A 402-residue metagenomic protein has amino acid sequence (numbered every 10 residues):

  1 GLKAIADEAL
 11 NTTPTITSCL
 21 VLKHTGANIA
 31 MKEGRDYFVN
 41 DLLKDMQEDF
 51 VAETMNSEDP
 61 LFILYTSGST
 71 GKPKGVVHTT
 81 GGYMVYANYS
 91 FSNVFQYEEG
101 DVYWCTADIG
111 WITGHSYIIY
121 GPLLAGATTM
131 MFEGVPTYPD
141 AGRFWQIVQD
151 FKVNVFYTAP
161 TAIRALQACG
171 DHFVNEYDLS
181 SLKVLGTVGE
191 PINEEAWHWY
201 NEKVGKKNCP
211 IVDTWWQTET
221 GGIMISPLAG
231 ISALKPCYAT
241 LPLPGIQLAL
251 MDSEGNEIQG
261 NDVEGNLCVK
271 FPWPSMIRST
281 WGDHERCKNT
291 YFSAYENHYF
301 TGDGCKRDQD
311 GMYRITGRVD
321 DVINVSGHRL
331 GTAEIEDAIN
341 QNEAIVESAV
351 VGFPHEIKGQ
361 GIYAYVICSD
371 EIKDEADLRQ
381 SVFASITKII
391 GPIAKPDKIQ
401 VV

Functional and structural regions predicted by a protein language model:
G1, A6, T12, Q149 (+5 more regions): AMP-binding/adenylate-forming catalytic core of the ANL superfamily
G1-D41, F151, A159-P160, D370: Structural core segment of the AMP-binding/adenylate-forming
S18-K23, I357, K388-V402: AMP-binding/adenylate-forming catalytic domain of the ANL superfamily
C19-V21, K32-Y65, K72, G82 (+1 more regions): Conserved pre-ATP/AMP-binding loop-to-beta segment of ANL
P60, T66-S69, F91, Y103 (+7 more regions): Conserved S/T- and glycine-rich ATP-binding loop of Class I adenylate-forming
M84-V102, I112-N154, A168-H172: Conserved AMP-binding/adenylation subdomain of ANL enzymes
L124-A127, N154-T158, Q167-L234, Q247 (+1 more regions): Gly/Ser/Thr-rich phosphate-binding loop
L241-G245, N256-Y291, L330: Conserved ATP/PPi-binding loop(s) of AMP-dependent carboxylate-activating enzymes
